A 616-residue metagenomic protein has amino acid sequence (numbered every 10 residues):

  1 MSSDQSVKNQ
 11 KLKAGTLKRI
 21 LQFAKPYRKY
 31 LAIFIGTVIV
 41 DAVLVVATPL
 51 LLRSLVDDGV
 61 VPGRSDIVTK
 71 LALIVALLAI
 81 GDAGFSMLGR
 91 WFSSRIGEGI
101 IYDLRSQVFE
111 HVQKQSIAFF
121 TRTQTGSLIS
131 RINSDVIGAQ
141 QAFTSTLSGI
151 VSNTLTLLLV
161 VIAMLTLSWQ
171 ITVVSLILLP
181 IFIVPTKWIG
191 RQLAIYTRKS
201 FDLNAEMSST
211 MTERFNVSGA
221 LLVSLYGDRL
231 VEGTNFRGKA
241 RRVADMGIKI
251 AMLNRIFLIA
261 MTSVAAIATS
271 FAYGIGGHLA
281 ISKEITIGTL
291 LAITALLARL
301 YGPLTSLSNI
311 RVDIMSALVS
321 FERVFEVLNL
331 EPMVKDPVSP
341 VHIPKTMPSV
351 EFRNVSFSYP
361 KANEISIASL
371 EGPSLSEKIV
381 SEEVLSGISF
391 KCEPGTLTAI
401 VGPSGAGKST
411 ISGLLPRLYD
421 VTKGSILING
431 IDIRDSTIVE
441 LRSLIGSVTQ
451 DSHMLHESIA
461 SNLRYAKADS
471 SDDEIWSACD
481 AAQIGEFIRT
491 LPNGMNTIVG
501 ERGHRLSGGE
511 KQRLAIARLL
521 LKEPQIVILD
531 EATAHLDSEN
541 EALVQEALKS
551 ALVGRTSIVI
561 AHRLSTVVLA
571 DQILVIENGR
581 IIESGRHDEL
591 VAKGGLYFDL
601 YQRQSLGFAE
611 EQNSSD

Functional and structural regions predicted by a protein language model:
M1-V45, V60-I74, G89-S93, G97 (+11 more regions): Membrane-integrated ABC transporters
Q5-K13, G36-T37, L44-D57, L78-T125 (+9 more regions): Juxtamembrane helix-loop junctions of ABC transporter transmembrane domains
K18-L21, K29-L50, S54, L71 (+6 more regions): Alpha-helical segments in transporter systems
L21, P26-K29, I117-A118, S134-F143 (+8 more regions): An intracellular "coupling" helix at the cytosolic face of ABC transporter transmembrane type-1 domains
P26, Y30-V40, L78, S145-K199 (+2 more regions): Transmembrane helices of ABC transporter permease
V60-K70, A163-I177, K249-E322, V327-L328: Helix-loop-helix
W91-E110, Q124, V151-S152, S175-V217 (+7 more regions): Cytoplasmic coupling helices
P344-D616: ABC-type nucleotide-binding domain
